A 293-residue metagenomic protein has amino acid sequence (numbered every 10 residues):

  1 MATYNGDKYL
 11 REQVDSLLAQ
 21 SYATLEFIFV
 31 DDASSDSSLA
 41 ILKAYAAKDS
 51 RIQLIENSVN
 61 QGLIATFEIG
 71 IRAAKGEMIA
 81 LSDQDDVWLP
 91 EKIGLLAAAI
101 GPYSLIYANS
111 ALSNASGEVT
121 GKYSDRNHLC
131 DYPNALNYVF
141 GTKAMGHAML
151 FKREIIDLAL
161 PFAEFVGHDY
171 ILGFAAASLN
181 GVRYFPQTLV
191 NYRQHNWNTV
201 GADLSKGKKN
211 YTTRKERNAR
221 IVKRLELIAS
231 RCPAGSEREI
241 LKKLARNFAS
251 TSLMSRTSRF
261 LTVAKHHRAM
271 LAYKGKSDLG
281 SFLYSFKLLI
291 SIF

Functional and structural regions predicted by a protein language model:
M1-S205: Nucleotide-sugar donor-binding/catalytic module of glycosyltransferases that assemble extracellular/cell-envelope
F165, Y170, R193-F293: C-terminal subregions of glycosyltransferases and related glycan-biosynthesis enzymes
